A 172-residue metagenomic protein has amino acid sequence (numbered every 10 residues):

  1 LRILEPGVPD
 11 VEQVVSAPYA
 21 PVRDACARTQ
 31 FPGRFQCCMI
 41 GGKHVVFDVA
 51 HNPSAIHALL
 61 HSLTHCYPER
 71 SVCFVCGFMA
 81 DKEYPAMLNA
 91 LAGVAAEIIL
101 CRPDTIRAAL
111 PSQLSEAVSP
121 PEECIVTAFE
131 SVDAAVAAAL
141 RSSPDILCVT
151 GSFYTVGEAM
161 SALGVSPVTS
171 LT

Functional and structural regions predicted by a protein language model:
L1-E97: Nucleotide phosphate-binding/pyrophosphate-handling subdomain across enzymes that bind or process nucleotide phosphates
P6, H44-V46, L88-I146: C-terminal helical cap/extension that packs against the catalytic core of soluble nucleotide-cofactor enzymes
V8, R23-C26, Q30-G33, I99-P120 (+1 more regions): Flexible, gly/pro- and Lys/Arg-enriched active-site loops
V49, G77, F129, V149-T150: Active-site-adjacent beta-strand anchor residues
I56-H57, Y84-A86, L110-P111, E158-S161 (+1 more regions): Short glycine-/acidic-enriched loop or helix-start segments at secondary-structure transitions that form or flank
C76-A80, R102-P103, G151: Cofactor-binding loop segments of dinucleotide-utilizing enzymes, especially the Rossmann-like FAD- and NAD(P)+-binding
A80-K82, I106-R107, T155: Glycine-rich phosphate-binding loops at beta-strand->alpha-helix junctions
A134-G164: A glycine-rich beta-strand to alpha-helix segment that forms a phosphate/ribose-binding loop at ligand/cofactor sites
